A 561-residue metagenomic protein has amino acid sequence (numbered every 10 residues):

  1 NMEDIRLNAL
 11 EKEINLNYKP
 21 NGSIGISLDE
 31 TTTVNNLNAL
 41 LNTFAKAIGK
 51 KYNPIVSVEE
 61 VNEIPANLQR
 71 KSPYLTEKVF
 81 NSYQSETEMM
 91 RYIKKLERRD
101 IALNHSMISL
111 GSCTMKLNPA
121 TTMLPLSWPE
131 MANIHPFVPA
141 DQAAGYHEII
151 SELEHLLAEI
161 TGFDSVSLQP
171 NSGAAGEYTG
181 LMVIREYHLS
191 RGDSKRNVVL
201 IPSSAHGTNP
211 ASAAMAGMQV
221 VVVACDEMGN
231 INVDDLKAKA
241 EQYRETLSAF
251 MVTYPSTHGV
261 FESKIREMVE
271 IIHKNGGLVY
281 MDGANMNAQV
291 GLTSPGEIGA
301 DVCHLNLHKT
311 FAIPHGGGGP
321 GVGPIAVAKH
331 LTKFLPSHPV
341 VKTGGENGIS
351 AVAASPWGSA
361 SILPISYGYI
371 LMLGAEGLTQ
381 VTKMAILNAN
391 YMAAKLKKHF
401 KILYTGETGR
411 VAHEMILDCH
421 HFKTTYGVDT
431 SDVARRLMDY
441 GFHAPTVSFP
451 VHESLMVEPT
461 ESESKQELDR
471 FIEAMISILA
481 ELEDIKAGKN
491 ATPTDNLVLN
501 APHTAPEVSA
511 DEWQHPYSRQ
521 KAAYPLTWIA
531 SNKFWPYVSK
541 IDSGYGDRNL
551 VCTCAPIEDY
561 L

Functional and structural regions predicted by a protein language model:
N1-S165, M182, T293, E346 (+2 more regions): Non-catalytic terminal extensions of PLP-dependent enzymes
L7, A144-G145, A175-G348, V428: Conserved PLP-enzyme active-site core in the AAT-like
S23, S172, E227, M286-N287 (+3 more regions): Conserved beta-strand edge residues that scaffold enzyme active sites
H105-L110, T114, Q169, P255 (+4 more regions): Short glycine- and Lys/Arg-enriched binding-loop motifs that mark or flank ligand-binding interfaces
H135-V138, L168-P170, V223, M251-T253: Cysteine-centered functional microenvironments
D164-P170, V198-I201: A short, small-residue-rich loop immediately preceding and capping a beta-strand
A351-Y367: PLP-dependent aminotransferase class I/II
